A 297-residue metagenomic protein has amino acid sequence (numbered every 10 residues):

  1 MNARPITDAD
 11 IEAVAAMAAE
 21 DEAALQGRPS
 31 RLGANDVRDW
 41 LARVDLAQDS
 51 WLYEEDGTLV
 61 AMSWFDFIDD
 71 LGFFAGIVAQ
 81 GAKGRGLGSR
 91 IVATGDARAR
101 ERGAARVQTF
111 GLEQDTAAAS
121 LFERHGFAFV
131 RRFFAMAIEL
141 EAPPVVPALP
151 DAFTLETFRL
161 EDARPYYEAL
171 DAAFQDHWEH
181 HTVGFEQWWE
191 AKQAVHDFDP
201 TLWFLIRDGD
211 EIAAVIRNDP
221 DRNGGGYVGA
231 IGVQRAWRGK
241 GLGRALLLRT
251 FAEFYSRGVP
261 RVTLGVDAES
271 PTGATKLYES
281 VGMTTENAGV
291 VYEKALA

Functional and structural regions predicted by a protein language model:
M1-D39, A148-H181: Short amphipathic alpha-helix that is part of the acyltransferase structural core
R4-A75, D96: N-terminal charged segments
Q26-D49, S63-D70, H177-V233: A conserved beta-strand-loop-helix scaffold within acyl/acetyltransferase catalytic domains
L52, A75-R85, I231-R238, A268: A short, internal acetyl-CoA/4′-phosphopantetheine-binding micro-motif in the GNAT/acyltransferase core
D66-F73, V78-A152, V290-K294: Acyl-donor-binding surface of acyltransferase catalytic domains
G84-A97, A230-V233, G239-S256, T275-S280: Conserved acetyl-CoA-binding loop-helix of GNAT-fold acetyltransferases
R124-P144, L248, R257-A297: Active-site/acyl-donor-binding loops of N-acyltransferases
D208, I216-R222, A230-R235, F251 (+4 more regions): Active-site proximal loops enriched in glycine and acidic residues that flank catalytic Cys/His/Asp and coordinate
